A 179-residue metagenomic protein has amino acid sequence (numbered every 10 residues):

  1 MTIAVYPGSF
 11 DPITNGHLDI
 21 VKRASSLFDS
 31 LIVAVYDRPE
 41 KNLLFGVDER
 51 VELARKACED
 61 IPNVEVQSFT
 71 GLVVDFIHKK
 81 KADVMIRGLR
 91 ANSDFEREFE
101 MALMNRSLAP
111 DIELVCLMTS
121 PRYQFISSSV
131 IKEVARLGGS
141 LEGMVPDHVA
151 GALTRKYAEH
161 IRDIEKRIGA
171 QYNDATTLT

Functional and structural regions predicted by a protein language model:
M1-T179: Nucleotidyltransferase catalytic core that binds NTPs
